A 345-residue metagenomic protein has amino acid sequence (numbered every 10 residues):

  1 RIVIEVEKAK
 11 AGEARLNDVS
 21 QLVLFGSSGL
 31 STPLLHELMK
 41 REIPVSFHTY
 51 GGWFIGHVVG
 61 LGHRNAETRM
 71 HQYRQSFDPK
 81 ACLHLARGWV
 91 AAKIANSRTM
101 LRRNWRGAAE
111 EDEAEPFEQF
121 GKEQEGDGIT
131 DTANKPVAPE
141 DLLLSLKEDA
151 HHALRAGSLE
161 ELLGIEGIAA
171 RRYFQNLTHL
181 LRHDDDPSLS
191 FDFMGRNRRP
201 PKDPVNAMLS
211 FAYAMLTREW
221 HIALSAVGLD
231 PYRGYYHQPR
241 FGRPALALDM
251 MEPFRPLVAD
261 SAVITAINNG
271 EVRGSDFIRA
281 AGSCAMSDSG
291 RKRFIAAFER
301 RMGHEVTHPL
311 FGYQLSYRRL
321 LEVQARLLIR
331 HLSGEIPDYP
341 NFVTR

Functional and structural regions predicted by a protein language model:
R1-R15: N- or domain-start disorder-to-order transition segments that initiate the globular core
R1-V3, F25, E37, P187-L189 (+1 more regions): A short linear-motif detector with a strong N-terminal bias
V3-E5, T32-L34, G56-H57, E219 (+2 more regions): Short helix/loop capping segments that flank catalytic or ligand/cofactor-binding pockets
K8, N17-V19, S28, E37-M39 (+7 more regions): Surface-exposed beta-strand edges and their flanking turn/coil or helix-capping segments
K8-A9, G52, G270: Detector for glycine-centered tight turns/loop "hinges" at secondary-structure junctions
D18-Q21, F25-T99: A surface-exposed, charged beta-strand/loop segment in the N-terminal or early-internal portion of soluble proteins
E67-R345: Active-site helix-to-loop segments that bind/position phosphate- or nucleotide-bearing substrates and donors across
